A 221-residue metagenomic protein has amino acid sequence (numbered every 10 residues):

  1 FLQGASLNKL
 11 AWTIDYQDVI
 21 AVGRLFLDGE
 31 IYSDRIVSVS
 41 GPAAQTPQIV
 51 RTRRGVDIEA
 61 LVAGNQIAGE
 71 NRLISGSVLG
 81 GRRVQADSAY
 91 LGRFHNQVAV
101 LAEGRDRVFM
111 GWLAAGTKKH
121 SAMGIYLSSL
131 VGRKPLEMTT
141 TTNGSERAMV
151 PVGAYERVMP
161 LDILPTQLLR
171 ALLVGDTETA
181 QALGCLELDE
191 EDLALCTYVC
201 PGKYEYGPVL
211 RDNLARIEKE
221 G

Functional and structural regions predicted by a protein language model:
F1-R54, G64-L113, K119, M123 (+1 more regions): Hydrophobic alpha-helical positions that pack around
G55, A60-V62, L168: Short alpha-helical segments in extracytoplasmic peptidoglycan/chitin-binding modules and envelope-associated proteins
A63-G64, V174: Residues at alpha-helix termini
G80-G221: Gly/Ser/Thr/Ala-enriched C-terminal appendages of enzymes
